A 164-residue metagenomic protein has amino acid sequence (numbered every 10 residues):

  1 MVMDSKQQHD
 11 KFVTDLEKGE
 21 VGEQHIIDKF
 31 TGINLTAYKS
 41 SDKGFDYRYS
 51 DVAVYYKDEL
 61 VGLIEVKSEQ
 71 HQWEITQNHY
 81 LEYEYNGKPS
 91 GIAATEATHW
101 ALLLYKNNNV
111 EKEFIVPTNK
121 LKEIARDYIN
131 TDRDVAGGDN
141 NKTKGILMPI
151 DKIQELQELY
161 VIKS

Functional and structural regions predicted by a protein language model:
M1-G44, Q70: Acidic-basic catalytic patches of nuclease active cores, encompassing PD-(D/E)XK and other metal-cofactor nuclease
V2, D10, D28, N107-S164: Non-catalytic C-terminal interaction segments of nucleic acid-processing enzymes
S5, H9-V13, K39-S40, K67-I115: Catalytic cores of nucleic-acid endonucleases
D42-V52: Beta-rich nucleic-acid/ligand-interaction surfaces
G44, K57, Y105-N107: Short polar/acidic secondary-structure junctions
Y47-Y49, E59-L63, A94-T98: Short connector loops at helix/strand junctions that flank enzyme active sites, especially segments positioning acidic
Y49-D51, N78-Y80, T143-G145: Short, acidic/polar N-cap/turn motifs at the starts of alpha helices
V52-V54, D58-Q72: Conserved catalytic cores of phosphodiester-cleaving nucleases, focusing on short active-site segments
